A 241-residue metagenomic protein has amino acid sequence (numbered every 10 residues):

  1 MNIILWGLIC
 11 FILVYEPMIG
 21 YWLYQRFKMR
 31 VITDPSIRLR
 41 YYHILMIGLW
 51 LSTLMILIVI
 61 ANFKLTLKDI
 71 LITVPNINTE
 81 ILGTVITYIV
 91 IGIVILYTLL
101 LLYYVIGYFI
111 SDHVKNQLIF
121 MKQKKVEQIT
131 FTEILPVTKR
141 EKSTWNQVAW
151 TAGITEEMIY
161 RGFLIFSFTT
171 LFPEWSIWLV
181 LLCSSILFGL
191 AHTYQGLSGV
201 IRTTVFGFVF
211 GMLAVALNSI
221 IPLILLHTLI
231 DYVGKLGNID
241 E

Functional and structural regions predicted by a protein language model:
M1-T87, L179, L236-E241: N-terminal, membrane-interfacial amphipathic/helix-forming hydrophobic leader that caps and precedes the first
W6-G20, K125-E241: Transmembrane helix-loop-helix hairpins at the membrane interface of multi-pass integral membrane proteins
V14, M18, Y24-R30, I44-L45 (+9 more regions): Generic signature of intrinsically disordered, low-complexity segments enriched in small/polar residues
I19-Q25, L57-L65, L96-Y108, T193 (+3 more regions): Short hydrophobic alpha-helical membrane-anchoring segments
R38-L39, A61-A152, T169-L171: Juxtamembrane helix-loop-helix connectors linking adjacent transmembrane helices in multi-pass membrane enzymes
G48-L49, G92-L96, S184: Hydrophobic alpha-helical transmembrane segments of polytopic
